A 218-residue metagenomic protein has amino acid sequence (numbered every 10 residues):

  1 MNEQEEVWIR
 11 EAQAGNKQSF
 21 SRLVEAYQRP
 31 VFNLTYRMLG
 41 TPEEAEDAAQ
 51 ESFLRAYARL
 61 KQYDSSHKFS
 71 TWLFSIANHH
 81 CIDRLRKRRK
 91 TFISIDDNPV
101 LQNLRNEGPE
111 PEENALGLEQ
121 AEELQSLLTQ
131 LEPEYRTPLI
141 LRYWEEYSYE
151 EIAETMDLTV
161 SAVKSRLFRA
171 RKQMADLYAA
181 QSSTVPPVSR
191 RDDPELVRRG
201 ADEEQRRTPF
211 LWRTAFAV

Functional and structural regions predicted by a protein language model:
M1-P30, R37, E112, T129 (+3 more regions): N-terminal module of bacterial RNA polymerase sigma factors
N2-E5, T91-G117, D193, G200 (+1 more regions): Internal acidic/polar
R10, A14, R89, G108-I140 (+3 more regions): Amphipathic alpha-helical segment used for protein-protein interaction
Q13-A14, G40-T41, F53-K68, K87-R89: Sigma70-family region 2
Q13-R22, F32-E51, V160, S183-T184: Short, charged helix-capping/linker segments at alpha-helix termini
N33, D47-L54, A58, H67-H79: Structural recognition of an alpha-helix C-terminal capping motif at a helix-to-coil junction
A58-S65, S75-I95, P109, G117 (+1 more regions): Arg/Lys-rich amphipathic alpha helix in sigma70-family domain 2
N78, I82, L124-L127, L141 (+2 more regions): DNA-recognition helix of helix-turn-helix
